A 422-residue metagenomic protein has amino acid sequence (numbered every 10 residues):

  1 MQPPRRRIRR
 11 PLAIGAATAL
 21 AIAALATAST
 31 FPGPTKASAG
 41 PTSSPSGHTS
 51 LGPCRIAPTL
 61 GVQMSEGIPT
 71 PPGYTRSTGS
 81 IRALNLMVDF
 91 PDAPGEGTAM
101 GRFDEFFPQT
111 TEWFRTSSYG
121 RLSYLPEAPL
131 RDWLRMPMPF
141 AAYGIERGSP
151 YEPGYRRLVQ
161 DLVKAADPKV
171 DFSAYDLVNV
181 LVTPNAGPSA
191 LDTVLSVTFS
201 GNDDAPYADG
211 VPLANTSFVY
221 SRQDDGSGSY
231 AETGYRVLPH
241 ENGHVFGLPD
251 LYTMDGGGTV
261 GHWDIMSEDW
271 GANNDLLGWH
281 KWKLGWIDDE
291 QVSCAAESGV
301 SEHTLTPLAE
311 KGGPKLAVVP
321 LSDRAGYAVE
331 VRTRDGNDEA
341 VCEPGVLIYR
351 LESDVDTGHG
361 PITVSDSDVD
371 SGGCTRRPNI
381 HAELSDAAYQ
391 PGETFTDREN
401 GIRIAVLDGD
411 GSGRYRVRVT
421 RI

Functional and structural regions predicted by a protein language model:
Q2-P3, T27-F31, S44, I56 (+4 more regions): Non-catalytic C-terminal accessory/binding modules of secreted extracellular proteins
P4-G33: Secretory targeting and sorting signals
P32-Y230, P239, R403-A405: Zn2+-dependent metallopeptidase catalytic core
P53-T59, S293-A295, G373-T375: Sequence contexts marking disulfide-bonded cysteines in secreted/extracellular proteins
S80, T259-G261, E343: Short, solvent-exposed loop/turn segments at the edges of secondary structure
L86-P91, L181-N185, G247-P249, E268-G271 (+3 more regions): Active-site-proximal beta-strand/loop segments in catalytic clefts of secreted hydrolases
D92-T98, N273-L277, N337-E339, T357: Short, solvent-exposed loop/turn elements at domain surfaces
F172, N185-D338: Extracellular hydrolytic enzyme modules, especially secreted metalloproteases of the metzincin/thermolysin-like class
